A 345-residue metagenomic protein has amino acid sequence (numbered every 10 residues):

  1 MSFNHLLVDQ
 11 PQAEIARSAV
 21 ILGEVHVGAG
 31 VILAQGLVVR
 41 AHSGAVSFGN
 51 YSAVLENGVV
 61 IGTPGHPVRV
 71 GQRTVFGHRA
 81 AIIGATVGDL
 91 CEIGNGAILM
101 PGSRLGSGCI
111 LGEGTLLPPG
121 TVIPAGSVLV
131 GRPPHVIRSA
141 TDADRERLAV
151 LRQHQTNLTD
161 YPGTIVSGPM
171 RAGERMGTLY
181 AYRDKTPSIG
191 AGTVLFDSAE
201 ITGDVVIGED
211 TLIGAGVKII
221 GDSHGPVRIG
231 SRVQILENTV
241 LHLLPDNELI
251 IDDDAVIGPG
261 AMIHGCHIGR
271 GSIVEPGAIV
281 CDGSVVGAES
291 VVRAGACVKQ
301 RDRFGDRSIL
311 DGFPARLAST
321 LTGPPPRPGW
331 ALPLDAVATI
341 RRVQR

Functional and structural regions predicted by a protein language model:
M1-D9, H42, F48, A53-G58 (+7 more regions): Glycine-rich hexapeptide-repeat left-handed beta-helix
A34-G36, R40, N57, G214-G216 (+1 more regions): A short, flexible N-terminal coil/short beta segment enriched in small residues
N50, V54-V59, K218-V240, P245: A glycine-rich, hydrophobic loop/mini-helix early in the fold
